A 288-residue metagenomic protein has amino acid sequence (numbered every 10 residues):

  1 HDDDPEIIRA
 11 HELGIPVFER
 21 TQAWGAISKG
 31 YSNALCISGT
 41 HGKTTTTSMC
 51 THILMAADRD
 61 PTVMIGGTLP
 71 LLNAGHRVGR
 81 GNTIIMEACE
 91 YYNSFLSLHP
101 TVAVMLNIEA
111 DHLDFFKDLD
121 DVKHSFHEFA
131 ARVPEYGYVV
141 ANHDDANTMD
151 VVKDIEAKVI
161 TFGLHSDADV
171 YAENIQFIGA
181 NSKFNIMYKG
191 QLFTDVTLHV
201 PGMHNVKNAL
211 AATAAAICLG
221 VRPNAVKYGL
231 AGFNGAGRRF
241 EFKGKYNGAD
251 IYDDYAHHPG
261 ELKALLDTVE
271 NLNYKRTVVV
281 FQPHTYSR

Functional and structural regions predicted by a protein language model:
H1-H143, N147-A157, L210, A216-L219 (+1 more regions): Phosphate-binding loop of NTP-binding sites
V17, P61, V159, F184 (+2 more regions): Generic structural signal for residues in well-ordered beta-strands
F18-G25, M64-G67, E156-I178, T197-M203 (+1 more regions): Beta-strand->loop->alpha-helix junctions that form or flank phosphate-binding loops in nucleotide-handling enzymes
I27, L71-L72, D169, F233 (+1 more regions): Generic structural signal for helix capping and beta-alpha/helix-loop junctions
S32-I37, G79-R80, V170-K183: Short, surface-exposed amphipathic charged segments that create phosphate/polyanion-binding patches used for binding
G75-H76, F95, N174-Q176, F242-K243: Replace "in large, NTP-powered and nucleic-acid-processing enzymes" with "in large, NTP-powered factors and other
G81-T83, C89, I175, Q191 (+1 more regions): Well-ordered beta-strand scaffold positions
V102, G179-A180, Y188-R288: Nucleotide phosphate-binding/pyrophosphate-handling subdomain across enzymes that bind or process nucleotide phosphates
